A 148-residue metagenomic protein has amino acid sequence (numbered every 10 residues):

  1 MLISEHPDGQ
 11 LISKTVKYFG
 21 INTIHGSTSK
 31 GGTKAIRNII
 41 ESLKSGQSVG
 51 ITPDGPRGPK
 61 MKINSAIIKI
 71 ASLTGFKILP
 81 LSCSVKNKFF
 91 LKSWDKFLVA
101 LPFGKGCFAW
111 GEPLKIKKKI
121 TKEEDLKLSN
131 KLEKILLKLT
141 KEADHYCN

Functional and structural regions predicted by a protein language model:
M1-K30, T74, F90: Catalytic core of membrane glycerolipid acyltransferases/transacylases, capturing the structured, soluble-facing
L2, G26, T52, P80-C83: Generic beta-sheet signal
G9-S13, K34-E41: Short, charged beta->alpha transition segments
K17-G20, S42-L43, D95-A100: Short, hinge-like loop/turn segments at secondary-structure boundaries
N38-I70, T74: Catalytic-site beta-strand/loop segments enriched in glycine and acidic/polar residues
K44, K127-N148: Membrane-interfacial terminal anchoring regions of lipid-handling membrane enzymes
K62-T121: A cross-family acyltransferase "interaction/gating" segment
